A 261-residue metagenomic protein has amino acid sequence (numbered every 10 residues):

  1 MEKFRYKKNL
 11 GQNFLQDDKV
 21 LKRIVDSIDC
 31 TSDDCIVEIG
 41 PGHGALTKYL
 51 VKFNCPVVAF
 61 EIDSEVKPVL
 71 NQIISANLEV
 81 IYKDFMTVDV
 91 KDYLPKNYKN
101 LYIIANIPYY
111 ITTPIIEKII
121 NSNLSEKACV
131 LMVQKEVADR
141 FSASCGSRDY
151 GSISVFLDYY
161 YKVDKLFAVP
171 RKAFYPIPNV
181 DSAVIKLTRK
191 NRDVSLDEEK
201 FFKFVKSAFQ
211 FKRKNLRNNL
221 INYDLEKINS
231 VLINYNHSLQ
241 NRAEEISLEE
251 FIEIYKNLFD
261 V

Functional and structural regions predicted by a protein language model:
M1-K203, S207, E244, E253: Catalytic cores of RNA-modifying enzymes
R189, S207-V261: C-terminal lobe and adjacent flexible extensions of AdoMet/dcAdoMet transferase-like proteins
